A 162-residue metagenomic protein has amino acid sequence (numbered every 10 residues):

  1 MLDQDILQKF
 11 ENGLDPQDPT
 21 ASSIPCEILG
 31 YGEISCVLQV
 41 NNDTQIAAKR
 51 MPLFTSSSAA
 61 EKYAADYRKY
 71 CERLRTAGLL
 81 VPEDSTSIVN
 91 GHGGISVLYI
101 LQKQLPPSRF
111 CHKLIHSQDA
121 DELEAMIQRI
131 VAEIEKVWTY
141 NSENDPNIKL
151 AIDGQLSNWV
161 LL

Functional and structural regions predicted by a protein language model:
M1-I24: Juxta-kinase regulatory segment immediately upstream of eukaryotic protein kinase catalytic domains
S22-E72: ATP-binding glycine-rich loop module of kinase domains
P52, G78-I130: Conserved structural core of kinase catalytic domains
T55-S58, Q118-M126, P146-N147, A151: Conserved aromatic-histidine-acidic binding/catalytic patches
E61-Y70, A120-Y140: Well-ordered, non-membrane alpha-helical segments in soluble/globular domains
N141-D145: Phosphate-binding core of ATP-grasp and ATP-grasp-like enzymes
P146-L162: Catalytic activation segment of kinase domains across protein kinase-like and atypical kinase folds
